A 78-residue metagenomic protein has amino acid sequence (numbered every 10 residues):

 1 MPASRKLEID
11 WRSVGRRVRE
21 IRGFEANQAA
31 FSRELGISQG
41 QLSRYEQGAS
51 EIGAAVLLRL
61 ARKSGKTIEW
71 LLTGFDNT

Functional and structural regions predicted by a protein language model:
M1-F24, E34: A short, Lys/Arg-rich alpha-helix, primarily the initiator
R16, E20, R44, T73: DNA-binding alpha-helical recognition surfaces that contact promoter or target DNA
R16, E25-N27, I52-A55: Residue-level signal for the short linker/turn that defines the boundary of a DNA-recognition helix
R19, A29, L58: Short glycine-/small-residue-rich flexible loop motifs, especially phosphate/cofactor-binding loops
G23, Q47-A49, L58, D76: Residue-level detection of the helix-turn-helix DNA-binding "recognition helix"
F24-Q47: Short alpha-helical DNA-recognition segment
G53-W70: DNA major-groove recognition helix of helix-turn-helix/homeodomain DNA-binding modules
W70-T78: Short amphipathic recognition helices of helix-turn-helix/homeodomain-type DNA-binding modules
